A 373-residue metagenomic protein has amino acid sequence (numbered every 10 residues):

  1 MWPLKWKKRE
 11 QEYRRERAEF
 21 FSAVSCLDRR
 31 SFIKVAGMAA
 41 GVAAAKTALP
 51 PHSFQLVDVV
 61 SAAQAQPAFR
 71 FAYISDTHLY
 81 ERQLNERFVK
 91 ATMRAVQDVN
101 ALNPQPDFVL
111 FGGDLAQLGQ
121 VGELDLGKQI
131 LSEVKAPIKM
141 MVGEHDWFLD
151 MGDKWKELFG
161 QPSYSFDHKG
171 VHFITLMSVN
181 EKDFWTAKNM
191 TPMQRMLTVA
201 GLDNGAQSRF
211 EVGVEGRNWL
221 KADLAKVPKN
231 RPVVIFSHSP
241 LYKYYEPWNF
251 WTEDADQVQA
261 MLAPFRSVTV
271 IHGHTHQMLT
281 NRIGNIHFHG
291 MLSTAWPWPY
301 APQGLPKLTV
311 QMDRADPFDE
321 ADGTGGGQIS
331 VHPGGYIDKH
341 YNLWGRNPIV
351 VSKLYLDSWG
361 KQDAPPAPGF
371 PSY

Functional and structural regions predicted by a protein language model:
M1-D28, F54-Q55: N-terminal secretory signal peptides
C26, T47-N85: C-terminal segment of N-terminal export signals and the immediately downstream linker at the start of the mature
D28-L49: N-terminal export leaders
L56, A63, Q120-P232, D254-T269 (+2 more regions): Extended active-site neighborhood of metal-dependent phosphoesterases/phosphodiesterases
I74-S75, V109-G113, I138-E144, I235-S237 (+2 more regions): Active-site neighborhood of phospho(di)ester-bond hydrolases with catalytic His/Asp-centered motifs
S178, F236-L241, G273-T275, Y341-L343: Short, well-ordered beta-to-alpha junction loops that form the rim of enzyme active sites and present histidine/acidic
V227-K243: Short acidic, glycine-rich surface-loop motifs adjacent to enzyme active sites
V310-Y373: A short C-terminal boundary segment appended to hydrolase-like catalytic domains
